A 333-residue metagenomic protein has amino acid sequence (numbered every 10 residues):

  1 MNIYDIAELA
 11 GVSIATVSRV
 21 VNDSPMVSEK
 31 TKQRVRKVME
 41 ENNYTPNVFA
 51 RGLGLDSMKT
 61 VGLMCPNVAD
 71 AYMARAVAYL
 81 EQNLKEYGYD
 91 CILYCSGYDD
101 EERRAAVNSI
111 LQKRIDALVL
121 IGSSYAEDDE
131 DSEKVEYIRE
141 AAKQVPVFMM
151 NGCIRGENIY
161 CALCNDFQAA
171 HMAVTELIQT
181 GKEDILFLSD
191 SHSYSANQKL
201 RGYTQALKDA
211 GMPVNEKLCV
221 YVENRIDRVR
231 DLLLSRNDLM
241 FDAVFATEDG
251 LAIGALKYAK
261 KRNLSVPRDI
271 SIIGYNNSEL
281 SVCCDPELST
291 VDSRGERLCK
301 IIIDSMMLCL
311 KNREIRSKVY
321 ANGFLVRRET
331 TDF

Functional and structural regions predicted by a protein language model:
M1-M58: N-terminal helix-turn-helix DNA-binding module of bacterial transcription factors
D56-T175, S235-L239: Alpha-helical recognition/docking segments in bacterial nutrient-uptake and carbohydrate-utilization systems
Y72-E86, A169-A173, S195-P213, G254 (+1 more regions): Short, solvent-exposed amphipathic alpha-helices that sit in or adjacent to ligand/effector-binding or catalytic
L84-C95, F187, T204-I226: Short beta-strand elements in bilobed, periplasmic/extracellular small-molecule ligand-binding domains
I115-S124, F148, L186-L188, L239-G250 (+1 more regions): Periplasmic-binding protein-like
N158-F187, Q205, R225-L234, A252 (+1 more regions): Hydrophobic alpha-helical segments within soluble ligand-binding/sensing domains
H171-M212, K318-T331: An alpha-beta-alpha
L232-F333: Flexible loop/turn connectors
